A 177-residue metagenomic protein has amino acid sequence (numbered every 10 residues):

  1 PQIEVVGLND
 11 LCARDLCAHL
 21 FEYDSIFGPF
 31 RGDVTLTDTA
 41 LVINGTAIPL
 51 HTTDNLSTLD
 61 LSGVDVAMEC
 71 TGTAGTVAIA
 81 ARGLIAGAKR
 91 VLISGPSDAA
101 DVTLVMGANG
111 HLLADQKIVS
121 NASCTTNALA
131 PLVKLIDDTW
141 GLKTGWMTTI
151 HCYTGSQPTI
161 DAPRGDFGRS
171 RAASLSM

Functional and structural regions predicted by a protein language model:
P1-T159, P163-F167: N-terminal Rossmann-like NAD(P) cofactor-binding subdomain of oxidoreductases, focused on the glycine-rich
A122-S123, L175-M177: Hydrophobic alpha-helical scaffolding
R164-S176: Glycine-rich phosphate/diphosphate-binding loops and the adjacent beta-loop-alpha structural elements that coordinate
